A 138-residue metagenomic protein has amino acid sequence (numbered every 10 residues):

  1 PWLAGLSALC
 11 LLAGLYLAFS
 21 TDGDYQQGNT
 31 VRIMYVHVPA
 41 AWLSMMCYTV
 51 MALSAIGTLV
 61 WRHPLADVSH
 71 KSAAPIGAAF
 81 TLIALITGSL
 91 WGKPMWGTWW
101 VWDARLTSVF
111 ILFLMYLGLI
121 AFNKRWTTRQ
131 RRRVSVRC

Functional and structural regions predicted by a protein language model:
P1-G23, G28-N29, M34-W96, V101-C138: Hydrophobic cores of alpha-helical transmembrane segments in multi-pass integral membrane proteins
